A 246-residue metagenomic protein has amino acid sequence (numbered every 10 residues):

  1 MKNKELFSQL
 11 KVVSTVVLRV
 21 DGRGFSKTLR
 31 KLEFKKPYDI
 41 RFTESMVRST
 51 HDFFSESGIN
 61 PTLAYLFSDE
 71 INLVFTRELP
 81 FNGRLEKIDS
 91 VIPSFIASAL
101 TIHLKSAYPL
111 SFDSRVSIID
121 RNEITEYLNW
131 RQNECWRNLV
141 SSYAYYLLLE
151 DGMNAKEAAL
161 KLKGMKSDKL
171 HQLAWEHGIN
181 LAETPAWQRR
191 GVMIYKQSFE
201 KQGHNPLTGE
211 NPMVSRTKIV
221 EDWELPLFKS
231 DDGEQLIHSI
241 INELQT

Functional and structural regions predicted by a protein language model:
M1-T246: Regulatory and interdomain segments flanking nucleotide-handling catalytic cores in signaling/defense enzymes
